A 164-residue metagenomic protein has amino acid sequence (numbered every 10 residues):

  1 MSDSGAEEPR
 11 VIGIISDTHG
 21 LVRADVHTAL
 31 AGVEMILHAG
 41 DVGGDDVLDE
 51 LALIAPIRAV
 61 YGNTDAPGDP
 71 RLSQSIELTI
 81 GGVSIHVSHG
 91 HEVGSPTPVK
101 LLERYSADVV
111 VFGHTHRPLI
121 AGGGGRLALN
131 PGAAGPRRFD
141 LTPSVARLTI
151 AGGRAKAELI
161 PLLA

Functional and structural regions predicted by a protein language model:
M1-I57, D65-Q74, G82, L141-S144 (+1 more regions): N-terminal active-site segment of His-dependent metallophosphoesterases
I14-S16, M35-D41, R58-N63, H86-H89 (+2 more regions): Active-site neighborhood of phospho(di)ester-bond hydrolases with catalytic His/Asp-centered motifs
D25-A29, T79, V99-E103: Short amphipathic alpha-helix with an adjacent loop that forms part of the alpha/beta core around
R58, H91-E158: Conserved beta-sheet core of the metallophosphoesterase superfamily
Q74-G82, I120-G124: Short acidic-hydrophobic surface loop/beta-edge motif
T79, S88, E158: Residues in well-ordered beta-strands of folded domains
P161-L163: Well-ordered alpha/beta subsegment
